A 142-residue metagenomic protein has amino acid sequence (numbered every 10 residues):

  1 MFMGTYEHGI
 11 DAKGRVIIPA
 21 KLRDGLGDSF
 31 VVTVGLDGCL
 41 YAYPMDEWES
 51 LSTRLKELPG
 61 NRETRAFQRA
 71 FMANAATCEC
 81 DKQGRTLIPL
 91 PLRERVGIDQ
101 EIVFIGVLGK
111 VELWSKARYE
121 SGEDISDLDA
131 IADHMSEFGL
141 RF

Functional and structural regions predicted by a protein language model:
M1-H8, A12, L22-C78, K82-Q83 (+1 more regions): Flexible "stalk/tail and boundary" regions
